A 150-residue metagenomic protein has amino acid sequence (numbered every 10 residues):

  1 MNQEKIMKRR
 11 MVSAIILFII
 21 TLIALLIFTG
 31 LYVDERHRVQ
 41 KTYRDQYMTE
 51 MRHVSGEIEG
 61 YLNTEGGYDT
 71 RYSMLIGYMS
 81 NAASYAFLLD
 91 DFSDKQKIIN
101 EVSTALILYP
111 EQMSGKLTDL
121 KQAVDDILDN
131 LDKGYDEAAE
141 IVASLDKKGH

Functional and structural regions predicted by a protein language model:
M1-Q3, T29, V33, Y109: Helix-centric, low-specificity signal for extended rod-like, repetitive segments
N2-L22: N-terminal Sec-pathway targeting helices
R9-S13, Y61, S73, A138: Low-complexity, intrinsically disordered short peptide segments enriched in small/polar/basic residues
A14, T21, Q96, L131 (+1 more regions): Long amphipathic alpha-helices with heptad-repeat character, especially coiled-coil-forming segments used
I16, G30, A86-L88: Hydrophobic alpha-helical transmembrane segments and immediately flanking/interface helices in integral membrane
L22-D45: Transmembrane signal-anchor/signal-peptide helices with a preference for the extracytoplasmic
V39-I107, D126: Alpha-helical segments in soluble extracytoplasmic regions
E111-H150: C-terminal amphipathic alpha-helix
